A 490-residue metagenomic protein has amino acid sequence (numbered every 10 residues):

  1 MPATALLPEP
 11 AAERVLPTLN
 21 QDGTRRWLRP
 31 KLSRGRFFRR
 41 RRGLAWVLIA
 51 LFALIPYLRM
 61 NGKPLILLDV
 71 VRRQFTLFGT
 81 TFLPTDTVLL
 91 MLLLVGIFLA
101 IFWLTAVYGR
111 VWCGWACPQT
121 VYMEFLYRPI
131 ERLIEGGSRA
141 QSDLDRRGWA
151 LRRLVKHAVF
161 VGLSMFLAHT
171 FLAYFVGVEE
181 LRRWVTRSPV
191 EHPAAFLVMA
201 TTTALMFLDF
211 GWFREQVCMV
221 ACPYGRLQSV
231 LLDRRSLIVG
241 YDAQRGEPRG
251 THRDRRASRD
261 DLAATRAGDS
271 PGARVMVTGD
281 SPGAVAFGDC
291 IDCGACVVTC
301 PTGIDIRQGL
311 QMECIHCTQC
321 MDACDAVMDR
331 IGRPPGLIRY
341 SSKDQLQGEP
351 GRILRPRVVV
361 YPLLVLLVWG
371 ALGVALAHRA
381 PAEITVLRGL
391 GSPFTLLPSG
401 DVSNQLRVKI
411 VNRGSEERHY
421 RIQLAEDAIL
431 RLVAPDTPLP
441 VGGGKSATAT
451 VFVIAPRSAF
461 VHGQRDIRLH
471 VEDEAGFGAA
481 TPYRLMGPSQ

Functional and structural regions predicted by a protein language model:
M1-T265, G272-A273, P334-L366: Membrane-embedded alpha-helical bundles of multi-pass integral membrane proteins
T105-T120, F210-G225, E247-G250, D280-M328: Cysteine-centered iron-sulfur cluster-binding motifs in ferredoxin-type domains/subunits of redox enzymes
G370-F394: Hydrophobic alpha-helical transmembrane segments in integral membrane proteins
I410-G414: Asparagine-centered strand-capping/turn motif at beta-strand->loop junctions
E416-L424, Q464, T481: Short, hydrophobic/aromatic beta-strand segments
E426-L432: Short, solvent-exposed loop/linker segments at beta-strand-coil boundaries, enriched for Pro/Gly and Ser/Thr
L432-S458: Intrinsically disordered, low-complexity Pro/Gly/Ser/Thr-rich segments with frequent PxxP/GP/PP motifs and embedded
A455-Q490: Terminal connector regions
